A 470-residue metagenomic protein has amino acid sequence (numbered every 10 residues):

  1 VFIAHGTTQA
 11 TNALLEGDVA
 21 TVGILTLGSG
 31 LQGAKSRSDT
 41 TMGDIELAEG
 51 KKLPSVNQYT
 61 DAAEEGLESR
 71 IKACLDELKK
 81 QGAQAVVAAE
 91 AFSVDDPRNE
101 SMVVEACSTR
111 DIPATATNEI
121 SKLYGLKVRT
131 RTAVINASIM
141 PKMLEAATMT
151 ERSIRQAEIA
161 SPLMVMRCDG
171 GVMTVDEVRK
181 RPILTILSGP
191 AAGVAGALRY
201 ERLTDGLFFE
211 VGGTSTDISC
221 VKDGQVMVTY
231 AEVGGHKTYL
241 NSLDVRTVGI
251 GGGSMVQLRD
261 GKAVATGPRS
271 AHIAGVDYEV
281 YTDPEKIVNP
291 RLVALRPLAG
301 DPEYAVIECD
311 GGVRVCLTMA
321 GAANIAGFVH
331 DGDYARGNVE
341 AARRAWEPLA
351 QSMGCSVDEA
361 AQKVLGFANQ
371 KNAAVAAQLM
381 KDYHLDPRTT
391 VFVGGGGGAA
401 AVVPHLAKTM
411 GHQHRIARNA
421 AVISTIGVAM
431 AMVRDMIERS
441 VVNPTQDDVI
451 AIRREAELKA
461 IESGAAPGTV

Functional and structural regions predicted by a protein language model:
V1-V470: N-terminally biased helix-coil "hinge/interface" segments that flank
